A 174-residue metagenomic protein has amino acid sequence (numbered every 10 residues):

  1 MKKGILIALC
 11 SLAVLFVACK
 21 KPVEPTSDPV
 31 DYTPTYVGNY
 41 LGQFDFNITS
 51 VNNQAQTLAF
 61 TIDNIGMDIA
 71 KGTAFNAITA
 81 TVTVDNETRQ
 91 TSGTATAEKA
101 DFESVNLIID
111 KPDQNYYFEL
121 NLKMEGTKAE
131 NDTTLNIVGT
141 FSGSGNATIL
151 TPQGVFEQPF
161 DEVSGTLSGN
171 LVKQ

Functional and structural regions predicted by a protein language model:
G4-A8, L12-Q43, S168-Q174: Bacterial Sec-dependent N-terminal signal peptides
Y40, N76-I78, N131-G143: A short hydrophobic beta-strand element
L41-T49, E103-D110, V138-L150: Generic short beta-strand segments
S50, L58-T133: Predominantly extracellular/secreted and cell-surface proteins with exposed, flexible low-complexity segments
N53: Surface-exposed ligand/attachment interfaces on beta-rich extracellular proteins
V138-Q174: Edge beta-strand at a domain terminus
